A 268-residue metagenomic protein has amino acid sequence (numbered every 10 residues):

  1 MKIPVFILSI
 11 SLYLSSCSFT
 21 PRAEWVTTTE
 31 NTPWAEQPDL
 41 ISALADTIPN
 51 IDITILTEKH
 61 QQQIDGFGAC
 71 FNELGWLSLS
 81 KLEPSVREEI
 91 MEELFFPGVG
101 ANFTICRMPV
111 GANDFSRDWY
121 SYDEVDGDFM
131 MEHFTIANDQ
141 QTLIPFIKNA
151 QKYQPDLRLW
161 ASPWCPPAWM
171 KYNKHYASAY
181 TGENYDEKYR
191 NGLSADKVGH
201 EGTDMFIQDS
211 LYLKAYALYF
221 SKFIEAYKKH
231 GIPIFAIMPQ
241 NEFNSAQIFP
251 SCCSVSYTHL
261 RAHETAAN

Functional and structural regions predicted by a protein language model:
M1-P21: Bacterial Sec-dependent N-terminal signal peptides
A23-A35: Charged, compositionally biased N-terminal leader segments and the immediate start of the first structured element
A35-I234, V255: N-terminal catalytic cores of secreted or lumenal carbohydrate-active enzymes
S162, F235-N241, R261: Aromatic-lined carbohydrate-recognition surfaces of secreted/lumenal glycan-active proteins
S251-Y257: Short, low-complexity, polybasic intrinsically disordered segments
T258-T265: Conserved small/polar residues in nucleotide/adenosyl-binding loops
